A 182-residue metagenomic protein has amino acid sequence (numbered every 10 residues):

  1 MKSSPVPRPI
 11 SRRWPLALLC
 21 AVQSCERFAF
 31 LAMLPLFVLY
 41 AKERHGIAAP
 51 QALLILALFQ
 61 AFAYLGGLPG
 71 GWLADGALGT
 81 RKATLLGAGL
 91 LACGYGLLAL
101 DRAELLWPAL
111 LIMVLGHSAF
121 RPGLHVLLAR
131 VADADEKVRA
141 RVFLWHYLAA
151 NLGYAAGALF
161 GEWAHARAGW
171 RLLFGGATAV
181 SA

Functional and structural regions predicted by a protein language model:
S24, G94, L105-F120: Hydrophobic core of transmembrane alpha-helices in multi-pass small-molecule transporters, especially MFS/SLC-type
P35-Q51: Short amphipathic helix-loop junctions that connect adjacent transmembrane helices in Major Facilitator Superfamily/SLC
A49-P50, A134-H146: Loop-to-transmembrane helix entry/capping segments in MFS-fold secondary transporters and related SLC/MFSD carriers
L54-A74: Central cavity-lining transmembrane alpha-helices of secondary-active solute carriers, predominantly the Major
G76-A88: Cytoplasmic membrane-interface "Motif A"-like loop-to-helix N-cap segments of 12-TM Major Facilitator Superfamily
L86-W107: C-terminal ends and interior cores of transmembrane alpha-helices in multi-pass membrane transporters/permeases
A119-A134: Intracellular juxtamembrane helix-capping segments at the cytosolic ends of symmetry-related transmembrane helices
A140-H165, T178-S181: Glycine-rich segments within core transmembrane alpha-helices of 12-TM secondary carriers
